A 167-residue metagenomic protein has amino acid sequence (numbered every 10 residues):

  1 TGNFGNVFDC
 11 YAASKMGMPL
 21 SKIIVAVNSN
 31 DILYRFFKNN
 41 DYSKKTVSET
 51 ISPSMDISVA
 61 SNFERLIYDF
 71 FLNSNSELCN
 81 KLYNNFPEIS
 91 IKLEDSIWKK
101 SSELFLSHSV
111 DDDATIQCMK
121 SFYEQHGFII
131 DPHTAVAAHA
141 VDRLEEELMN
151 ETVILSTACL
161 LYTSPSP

Functional and structural regions predicted by a protein language model:
T1-N85, L155-L161: Glycine-rich phosphate/pyrophosphate-binding loop at beta-loop-alpha junctions
P19, K45, R143-L144, N150: Alpha-helix boundary/interfacial micro-motifs
S21, H126-F128, T152: Short active-site oxyanion
D69-L148: Active-site-adjacent helical/loop segments in soluble small-molecule enzymes
A135-V136, L148, V153-S156, L160: C-terminal, non-catalytic "cap/extension" segments appended to globular domains
Y162-P167: Conserved small/polar residues in nucleotide/adenosyl-binding loops
